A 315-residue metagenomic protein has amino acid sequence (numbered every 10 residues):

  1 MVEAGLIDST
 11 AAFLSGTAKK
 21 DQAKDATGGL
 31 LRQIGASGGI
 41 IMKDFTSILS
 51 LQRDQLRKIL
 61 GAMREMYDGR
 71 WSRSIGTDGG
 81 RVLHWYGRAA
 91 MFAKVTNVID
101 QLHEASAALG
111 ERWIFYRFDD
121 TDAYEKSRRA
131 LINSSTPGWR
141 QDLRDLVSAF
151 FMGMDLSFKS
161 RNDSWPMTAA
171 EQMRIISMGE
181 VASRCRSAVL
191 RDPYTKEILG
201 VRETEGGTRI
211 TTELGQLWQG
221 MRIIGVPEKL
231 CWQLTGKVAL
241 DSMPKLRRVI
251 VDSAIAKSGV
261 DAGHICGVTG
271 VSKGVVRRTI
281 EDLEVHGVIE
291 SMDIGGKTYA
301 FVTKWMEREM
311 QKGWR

Functional and structural regions predicted by a protein language model:
M1-Y124, S272, E284-V285, E290-M292: Conserved ASCE/P-loop NTPase catalytic core
R53, R64-W71, E180-S183, S187 (+2 more regions): Signal for well-folded cores of large energy- and translation-related assemblies
S74-T77, R81-R88, V98-G236: Phosphate-sensing "switch" segment of ASCE/P-loop ATPases
T208-R209, G270-V285: Short amphipathic alpha-helical interaction segments
M221, K257, H286-G287: Alpha-helix C-caps/helix-loop-beta hinges
K229-I250: Short alpha-helical segments that sit at the start of domains
M243-T269: Short amphipathic alpha-helical interface segments
D293-R315: Short, cationic-aromatic polyanion-contact patches
